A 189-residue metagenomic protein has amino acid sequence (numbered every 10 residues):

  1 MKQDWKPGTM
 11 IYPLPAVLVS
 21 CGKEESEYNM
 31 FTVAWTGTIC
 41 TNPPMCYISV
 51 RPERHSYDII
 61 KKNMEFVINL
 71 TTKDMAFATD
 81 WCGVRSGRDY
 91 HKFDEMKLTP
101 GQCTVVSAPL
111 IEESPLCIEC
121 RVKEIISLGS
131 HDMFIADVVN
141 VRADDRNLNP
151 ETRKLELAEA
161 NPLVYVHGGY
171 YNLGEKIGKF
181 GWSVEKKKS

Functional and structural regions predicted by a protein language model:
M1-S189: Basic, polyanion-binding surface patches
